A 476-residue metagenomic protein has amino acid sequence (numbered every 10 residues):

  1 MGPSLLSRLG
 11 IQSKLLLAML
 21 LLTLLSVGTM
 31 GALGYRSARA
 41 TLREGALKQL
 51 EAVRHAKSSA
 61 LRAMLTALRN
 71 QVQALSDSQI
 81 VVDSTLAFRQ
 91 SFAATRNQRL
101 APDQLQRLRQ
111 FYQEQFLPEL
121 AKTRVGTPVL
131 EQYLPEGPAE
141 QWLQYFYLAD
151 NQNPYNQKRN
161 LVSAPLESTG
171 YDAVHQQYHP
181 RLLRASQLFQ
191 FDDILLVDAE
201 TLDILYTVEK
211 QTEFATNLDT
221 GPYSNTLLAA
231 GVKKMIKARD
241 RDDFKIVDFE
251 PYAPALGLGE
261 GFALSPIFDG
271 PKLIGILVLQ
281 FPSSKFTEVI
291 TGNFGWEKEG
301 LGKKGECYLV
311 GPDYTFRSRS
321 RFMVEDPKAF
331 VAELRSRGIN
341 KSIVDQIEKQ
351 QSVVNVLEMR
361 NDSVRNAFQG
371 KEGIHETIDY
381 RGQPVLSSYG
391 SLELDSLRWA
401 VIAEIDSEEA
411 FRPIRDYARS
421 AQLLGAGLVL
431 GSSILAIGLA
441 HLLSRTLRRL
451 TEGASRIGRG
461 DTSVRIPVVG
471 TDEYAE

Functional and structural regions predicted by a protein language model:
S7-A40, E44, K48, V53 (+3 more regions): Extreme N-terminal signal-anchor transmembrane helix of membrane signaling/transducer proteins, especially in bacteria
L33-Q79, R89: Juxtamembrane membrane-water interface segments immediately C-terminal to a transmembrane helix
A40-L42, T287-G295, S388, I405-G425: Membrane-interface helix-start motif
A94-F111, L205-D219, Y223-D242, K285-D395: Intrinsic low-complexity, intrinsically disordered coil/linker regions enriched in small/polar and charged residues
L148-Q157, L161-F281: Extracytoplasmic/periplasmic ligand-binding sensor regions of membrane-associated signaling proteins
Y252, I267-D269, Y380-G382, S391-L394 (+2 more regions): Sensor-regulatory modules in signal-transduction proteins
G275-P282, S387-P413: Short, hydrophobic beta-strand elements of compact beta-sandwich sensory domains
L442-V469: Membrane-proximal alpha-helical signal-transduction linkers
